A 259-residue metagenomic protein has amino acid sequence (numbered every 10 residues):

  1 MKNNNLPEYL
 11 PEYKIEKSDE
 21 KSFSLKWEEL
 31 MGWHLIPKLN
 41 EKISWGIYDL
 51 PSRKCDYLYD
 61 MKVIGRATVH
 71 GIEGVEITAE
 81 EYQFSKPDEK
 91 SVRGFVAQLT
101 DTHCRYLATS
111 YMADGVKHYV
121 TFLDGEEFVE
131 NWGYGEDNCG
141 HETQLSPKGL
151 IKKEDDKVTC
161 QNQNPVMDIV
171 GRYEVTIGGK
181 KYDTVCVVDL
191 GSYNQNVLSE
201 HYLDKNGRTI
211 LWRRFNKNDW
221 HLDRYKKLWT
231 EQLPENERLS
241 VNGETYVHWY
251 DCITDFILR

Functional and structural regions predicted by a protein language model:
M1-H103, S110-D114, K152-R259: Acidic, serine/threonine-rich low-complexity disordered tracts
G115, E126: Conserved short loop/turn motifs at secondary-structure junctions
Y119-T121, V129-E130, V158, R172: Short linear proline/tyrosine/threonine-rich motifs used for host-factor recruitment and membrane trafficking/assembly
L123, V129-H141: Acidic, low-complexity, intrinsically disordered interaction modules
E127-E130, G207-T209: Short, low-complexity, polar/charged sequence segments that are solvent-exposed and flexible
N138-G149, P165: Membrane-proximal helix-loop-helix units in multi-pass membrane proteins
